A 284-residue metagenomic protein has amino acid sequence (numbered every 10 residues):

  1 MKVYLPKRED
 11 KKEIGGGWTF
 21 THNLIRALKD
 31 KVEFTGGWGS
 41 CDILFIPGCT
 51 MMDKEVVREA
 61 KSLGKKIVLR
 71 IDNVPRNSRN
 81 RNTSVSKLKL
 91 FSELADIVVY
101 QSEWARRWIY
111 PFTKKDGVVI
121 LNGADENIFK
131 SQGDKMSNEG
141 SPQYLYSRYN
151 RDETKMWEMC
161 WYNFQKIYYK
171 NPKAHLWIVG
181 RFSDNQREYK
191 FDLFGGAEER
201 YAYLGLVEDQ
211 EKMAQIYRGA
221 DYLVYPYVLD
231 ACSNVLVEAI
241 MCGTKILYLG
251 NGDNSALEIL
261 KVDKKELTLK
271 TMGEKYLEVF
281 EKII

Functional and structural regions predicted by a protein language model:
R79, A124-G140: Acidic anion/phosphate-binding donor-loop and adjacent secondary structure in glycosyltransferase catalytic cores
S92, Q215-A220: Short alpha-helical donor nucleotide-sugar binding micro-motif in glycosyltransferases
W104, G123: Carbohydrate-associated surface elements
K135-Y168, W177: Conserved donor-binding/catalytic core segment of Leloir-type glycosyltransferases
H175-Y189, L206: Glycosyltransferase donor-sugar binding loop
E188-V207, E211: Nucleotide-activated donor-binding/catalytic signature segment of Leloir-type glycosyltransferases, i.e., the conserved
V228: Aromatic "clamp/platform" in nucleotide-sugar-dependent glycosyltransferases that forms part of the donor/acceptor
L257-I284: A charged, aromatic-enriched C-terminal amphipathic alpha-helix characteristic of glycosyltransferases across folds
